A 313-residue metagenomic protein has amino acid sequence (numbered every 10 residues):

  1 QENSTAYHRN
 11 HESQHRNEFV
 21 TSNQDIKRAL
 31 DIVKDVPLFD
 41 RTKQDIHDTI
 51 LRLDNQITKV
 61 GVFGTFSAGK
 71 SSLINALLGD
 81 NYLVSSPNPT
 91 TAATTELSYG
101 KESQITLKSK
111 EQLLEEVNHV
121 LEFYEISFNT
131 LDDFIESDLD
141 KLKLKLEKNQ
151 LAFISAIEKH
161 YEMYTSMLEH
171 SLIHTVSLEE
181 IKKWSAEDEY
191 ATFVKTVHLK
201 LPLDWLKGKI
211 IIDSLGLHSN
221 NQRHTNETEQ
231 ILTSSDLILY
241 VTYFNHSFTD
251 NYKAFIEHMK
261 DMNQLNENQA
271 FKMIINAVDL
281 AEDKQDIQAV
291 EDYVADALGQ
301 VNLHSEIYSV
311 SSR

Functional and structural regions predicted by a protein language model:
Q1-P37: Charged, amphipathic alpha-helical linker segments immediately N-terminal to NTP-binding catalytic cores
N23-D54, D188: N-terminal pre-Walker A segment at the start of P-loop NTPase domains
R52-R313: Globular "head" domains of long coiled-coil molecular machines
